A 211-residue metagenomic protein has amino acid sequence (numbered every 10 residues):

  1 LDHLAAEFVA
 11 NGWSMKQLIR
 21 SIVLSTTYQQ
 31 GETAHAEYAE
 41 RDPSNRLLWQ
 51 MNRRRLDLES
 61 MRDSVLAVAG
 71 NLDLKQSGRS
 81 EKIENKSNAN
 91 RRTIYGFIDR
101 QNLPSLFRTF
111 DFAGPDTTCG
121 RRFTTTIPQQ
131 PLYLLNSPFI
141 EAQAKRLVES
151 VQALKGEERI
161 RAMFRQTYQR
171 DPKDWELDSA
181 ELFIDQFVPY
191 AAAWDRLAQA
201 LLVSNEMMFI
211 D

Functional and structural regions predicted by a protein language model:
L1-V9, D178-V188: Amphipathic alpha-helical segments that form the core helices of the histone-fold
V9, K16, Q29-T167, D171-K173 (+3 more regions): An acidic, gly/pro-interrupted, aromatic-rich
M15-S25: Alpha-helical secondary-structure segments
R20, R161, K173-E181: Short, well-structured alpha-helical segments
V23, E176, L202: Active-site-flanking alpha-helical
